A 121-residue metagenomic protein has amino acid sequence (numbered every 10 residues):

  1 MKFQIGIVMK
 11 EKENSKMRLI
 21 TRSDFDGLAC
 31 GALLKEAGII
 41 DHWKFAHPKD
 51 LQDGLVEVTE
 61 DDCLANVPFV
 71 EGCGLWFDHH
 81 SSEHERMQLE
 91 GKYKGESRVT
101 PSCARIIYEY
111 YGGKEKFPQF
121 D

Functional and structural regions predicted by a protein language model:
K2-D121: Replace "Mg2+/Mn2+-dependent" with "divalent metal-dependent
